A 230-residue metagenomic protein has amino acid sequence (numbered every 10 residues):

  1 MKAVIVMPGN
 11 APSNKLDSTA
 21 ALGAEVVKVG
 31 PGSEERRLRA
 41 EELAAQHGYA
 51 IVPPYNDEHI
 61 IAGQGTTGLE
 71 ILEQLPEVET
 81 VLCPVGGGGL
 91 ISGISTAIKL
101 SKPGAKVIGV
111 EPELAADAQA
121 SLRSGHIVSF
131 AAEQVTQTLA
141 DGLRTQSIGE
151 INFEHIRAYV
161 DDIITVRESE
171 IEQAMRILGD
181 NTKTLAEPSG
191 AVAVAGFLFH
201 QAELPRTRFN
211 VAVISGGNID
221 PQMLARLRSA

Functional and structural regions predicted by a protein language model:
M1-A230: PLP-dependent amino-acid enzyme catalytic core
